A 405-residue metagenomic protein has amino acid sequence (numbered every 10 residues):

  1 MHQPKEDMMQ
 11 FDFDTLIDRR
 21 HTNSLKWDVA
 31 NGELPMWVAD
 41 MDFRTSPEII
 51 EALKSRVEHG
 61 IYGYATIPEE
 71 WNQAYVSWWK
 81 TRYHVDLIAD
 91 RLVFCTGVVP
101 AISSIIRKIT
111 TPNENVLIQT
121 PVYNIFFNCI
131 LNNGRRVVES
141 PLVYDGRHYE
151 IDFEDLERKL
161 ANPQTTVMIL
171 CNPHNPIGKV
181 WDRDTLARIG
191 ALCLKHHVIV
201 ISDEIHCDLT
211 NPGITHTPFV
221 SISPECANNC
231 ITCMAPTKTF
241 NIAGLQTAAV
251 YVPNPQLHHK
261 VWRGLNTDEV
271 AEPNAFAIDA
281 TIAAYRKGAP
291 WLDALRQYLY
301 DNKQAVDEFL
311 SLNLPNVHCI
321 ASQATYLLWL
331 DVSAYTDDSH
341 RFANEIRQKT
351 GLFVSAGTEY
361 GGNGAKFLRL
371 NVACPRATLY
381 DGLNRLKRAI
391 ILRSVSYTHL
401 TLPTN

Functional and structural regions predicted by a protein language model:
H2-G97, S104, A284-R286, R393: N-terminal small-domain helix-loop-helix segment of the aminotransferase-like
W37, P253, W329-T336, T350-L383: Conserved PLP-binding active-site segment of the aspartate aminotransferase-like
I67, N229-L312, H318-S322: PLP-dependent aminotransferase class I/II
K108-I130: Conserved PLP-anchoring active-site segment centered on the Schiff-base-forming lysine
Y144-I214: Active-site phosphate-binding strand-loop segment of PLP-dependent enzymes
G213-T237, H259-R263, L352, L368-R369: Conserved active-site segment immediately N-terminal to the catalytic lysine that forms the internal aldimine
L299-Y300, N313-K349: Conserved PLP-binding catalytic core of the aspartate aminotransferase-like
T398-T404: Conserved small/polar residues in nucleotide/adenosyl-binding loops
